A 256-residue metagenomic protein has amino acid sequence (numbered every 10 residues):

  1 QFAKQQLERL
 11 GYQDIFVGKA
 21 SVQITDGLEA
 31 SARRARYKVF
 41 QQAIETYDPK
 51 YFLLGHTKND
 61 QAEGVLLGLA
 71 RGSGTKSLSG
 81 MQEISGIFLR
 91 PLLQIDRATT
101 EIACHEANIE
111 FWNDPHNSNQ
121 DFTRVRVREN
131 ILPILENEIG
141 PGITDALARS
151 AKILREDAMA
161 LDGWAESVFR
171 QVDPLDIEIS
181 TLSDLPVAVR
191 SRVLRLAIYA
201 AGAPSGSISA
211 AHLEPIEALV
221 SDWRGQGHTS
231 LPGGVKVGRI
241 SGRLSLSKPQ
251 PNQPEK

Functional and structural regions predicted by a protein language model:
Q1-L132: Core alpha/beta nucleotide-donor-binding catalytic domains of modification enzymes
G11, Y47, I139, I198-G202: A broad structural signal for alpha-helix termini and local helix breaks/kinks
F16-V22, A35-R36, A70, Q82-S85 (+3 more regions): AMP-forming adenylation/ATP pyrophosphatase catalytic core
D114-S118, P141-T144, G206-S207: Short, surface-exposed loop/turn segments at secondary-structure junctions
N117-F122, T144-R155: Internal, active-site/partner-interface "lid" segment
I134-A146: Inter-helical turn/loop segments and adjacent helix faces that build the functional surface of alpha-helical bundle
